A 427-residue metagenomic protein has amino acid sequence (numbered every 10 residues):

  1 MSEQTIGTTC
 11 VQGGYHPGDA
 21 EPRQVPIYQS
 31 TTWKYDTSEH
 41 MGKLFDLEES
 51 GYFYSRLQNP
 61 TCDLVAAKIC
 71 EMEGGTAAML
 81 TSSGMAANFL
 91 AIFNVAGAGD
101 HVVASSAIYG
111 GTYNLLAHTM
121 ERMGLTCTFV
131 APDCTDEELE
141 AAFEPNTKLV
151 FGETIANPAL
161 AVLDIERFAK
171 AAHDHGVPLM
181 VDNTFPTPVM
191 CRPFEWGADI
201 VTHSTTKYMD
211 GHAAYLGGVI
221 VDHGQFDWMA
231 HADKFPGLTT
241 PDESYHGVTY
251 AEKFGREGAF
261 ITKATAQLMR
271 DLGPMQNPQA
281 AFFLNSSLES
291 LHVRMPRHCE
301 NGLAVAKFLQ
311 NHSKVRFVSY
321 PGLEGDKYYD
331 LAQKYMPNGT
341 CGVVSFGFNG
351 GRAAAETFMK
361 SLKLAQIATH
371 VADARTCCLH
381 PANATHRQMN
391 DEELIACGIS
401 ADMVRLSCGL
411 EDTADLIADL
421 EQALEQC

Functional and structural regions predicted by a protein language model:
M1-N59, A67: N-terminal "arm"/small-domain region of PLP-dependent enzymes with the aminotransferase-like
S2, G7-H16, A78-N311: Conserved PLP-enzyme active-site core in the AAT-like
G14-Y15, Q29-Y35, K207, G224-Q225 (+7 more regions): Glycine-rich beta-alpha junction loops
V25, T31, L125, V177 (+8 more regions): Structural beta-strand/beta-sheet cores of well-ordered domains, especially the beta-sheet scaffolds that support
T37-F89, G111-T119: Conserved N-terminal alpha-helix of the aminotransferase class I/II PLP-enzyme fold
A117-H118, T126-C127, A141, P145-K148 (+4 more regions): PLP-dependent enzyme catalytic core of the Aspartate aminotransferase-like
L272-A281, S286-S290, M295-R297, G302-T376 (+2 more regions): Conserved small-domain helix->loop->beta segment predominantly found in fold-type I
